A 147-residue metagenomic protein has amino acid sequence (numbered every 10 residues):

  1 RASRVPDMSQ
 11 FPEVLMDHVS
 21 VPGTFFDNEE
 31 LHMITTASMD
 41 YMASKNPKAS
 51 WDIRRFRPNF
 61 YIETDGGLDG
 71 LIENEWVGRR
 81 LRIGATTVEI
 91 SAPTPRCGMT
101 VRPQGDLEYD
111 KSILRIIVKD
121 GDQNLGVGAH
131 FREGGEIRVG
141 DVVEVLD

Functional and structural regions predicted by a protein language model:
R1-D147: Metal-cofactor-dependent catalytic cores
